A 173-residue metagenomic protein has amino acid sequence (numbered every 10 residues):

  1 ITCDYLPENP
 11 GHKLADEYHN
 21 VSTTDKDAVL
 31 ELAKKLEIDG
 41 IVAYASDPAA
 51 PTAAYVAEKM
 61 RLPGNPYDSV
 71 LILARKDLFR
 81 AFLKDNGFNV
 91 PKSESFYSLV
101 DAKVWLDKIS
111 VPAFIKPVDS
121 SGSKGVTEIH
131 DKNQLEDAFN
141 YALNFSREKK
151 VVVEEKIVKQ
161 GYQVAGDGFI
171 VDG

Functional and structural regions predicted by a protein language model:
I1-S69, V100, V104: ATP-binding N-terminal substructure of ATP-dependent carboxylate-amine bond-forming enzymes
C3-L6, A45, P117-V118, D131 (+1 more regions): Fold-independent oxyanion-binding glycine-rich loops and adjacent beta-strand/coil segments at enzyme active sites
A28, P51, S123-K124, Y162: Glycine/Thr-rich phosphate-binding loops of Rossmann-like dinucleotide-binding domains
A43-Y44, S93-F96, K156: Structural motif
E58-G125, K132: A conserved helix-loop-beta module that forms one wall/lid of the active-site cleft in ATP-utilizing catalytic domains
N89-K92, K108, P112-I115, T127-Q163: Conserved ATP-binding module of the ATP-grasp superfamily
I170-G173: Short acidic-glycine loop/turn motifs at beta-strand connectors
